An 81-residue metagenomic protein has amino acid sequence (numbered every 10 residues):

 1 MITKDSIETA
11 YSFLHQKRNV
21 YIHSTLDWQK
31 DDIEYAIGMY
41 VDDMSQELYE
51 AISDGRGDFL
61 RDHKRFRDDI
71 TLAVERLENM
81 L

Functional and structural regions predicted by a protein language model:
M1-D5, E75-L81: Short intrinsically disordered terminal tails
I2-D32: N-terminal acidic leader/helix
I7, Y11-L14, H63-I70, L77: Long amphipathic alpha-helices with heptad-repeat character, especially coiled-coil-forming segments used
S12-H15, A36-V41, R76: Extended rod-forming repeat segments used as scaffolds/tethers
H23-I70: Acidic, low-complexity, intrinsically disordered interaction modules
